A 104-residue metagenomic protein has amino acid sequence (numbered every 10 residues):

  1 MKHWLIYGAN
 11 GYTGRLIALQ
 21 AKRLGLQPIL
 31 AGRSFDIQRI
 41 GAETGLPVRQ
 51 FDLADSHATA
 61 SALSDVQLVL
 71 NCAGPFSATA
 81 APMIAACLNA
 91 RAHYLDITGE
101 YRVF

Functional and structural regions predicted by a protein language model:
H3-L24: N-terminal Rossmann NAD(P)H-binding glycine-rich loop of SDR-like oxidoreductase domains
L30-F35, D52-L53: N-terminal Rossmann-fold cofactor-binding loop
R39-L46: Short, conserved SAM-binding/catalytic segment of Class I S-adenosyl-L-methionine-dependent methyltransferases
R49-T79: Conserved Rossmann-fold cofactor-binding substructure of NAD(P)-dependent oxidoreductases
N89-A92: A short helix->loop->beta-strand "cap" motif at the edges of active sites that frequently abuts
I97-F104: Rossmann-fold NAD(P)-binding glycine/threonine-rich loop
